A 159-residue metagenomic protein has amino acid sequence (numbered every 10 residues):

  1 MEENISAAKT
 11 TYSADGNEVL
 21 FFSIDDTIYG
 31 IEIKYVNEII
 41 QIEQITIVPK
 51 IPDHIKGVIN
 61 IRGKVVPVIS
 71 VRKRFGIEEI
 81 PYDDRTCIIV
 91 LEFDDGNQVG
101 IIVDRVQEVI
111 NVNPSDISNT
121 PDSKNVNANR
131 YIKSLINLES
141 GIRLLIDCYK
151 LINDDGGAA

Functional and structural regions predicted by a protein language model:
M1-A159: An acidic, low-aromatic, low-complexity terminal/linker signal
